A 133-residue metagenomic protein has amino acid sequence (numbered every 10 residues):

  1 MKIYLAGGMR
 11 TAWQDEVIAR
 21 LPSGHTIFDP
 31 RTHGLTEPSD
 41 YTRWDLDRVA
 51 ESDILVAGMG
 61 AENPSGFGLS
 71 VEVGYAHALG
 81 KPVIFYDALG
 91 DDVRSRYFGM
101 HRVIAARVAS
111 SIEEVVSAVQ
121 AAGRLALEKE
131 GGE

Functional and structural regions predicted by a protein language model:
M1-E133: Conserved catalytic or regulatory cores that recognize and/or transform ribose-phosphate-containing ligands
